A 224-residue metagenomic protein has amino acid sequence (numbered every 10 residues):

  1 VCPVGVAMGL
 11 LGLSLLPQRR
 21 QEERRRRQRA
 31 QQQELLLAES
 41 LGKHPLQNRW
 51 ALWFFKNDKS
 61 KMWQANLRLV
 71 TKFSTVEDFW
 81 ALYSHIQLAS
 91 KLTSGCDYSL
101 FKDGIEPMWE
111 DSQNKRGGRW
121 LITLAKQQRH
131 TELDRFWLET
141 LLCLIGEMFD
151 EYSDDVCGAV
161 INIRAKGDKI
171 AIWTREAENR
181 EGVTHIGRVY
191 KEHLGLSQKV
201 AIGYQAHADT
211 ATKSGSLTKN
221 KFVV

Functional and structural regions predicted by a protein language model:
C2-L37, L41-Q47, L194-S197, D209-V224: Long, polar low-complexity intrinsically disordered regions
K43-Q64: Short aromatic-glycine-(Arg/Gly/Cys) micro-motifs in beta-strand/loop hairpins
P45-Q47, A65-R68, S74-E77, T93-C96 (+3 more regions): Eukaryote-biased feature marking scaffold/signaling PDZ-domain proteins and nuclear chromatin regulators
F54-K56, S74-E77, Y83, G104 (+4 more regions): Residues that form ligand- and interface-recognition hot spots within folded domains
Q64-A89, I122: Extended catalytic/binding region for NAD+/ADP-ribose chemistry, centered on the ART fold
C96-K115, V160-A165, K169: Short, structured protein-protein interaction patches enriched in aromatics and acidic/basic residues, typified by
R116-K126: Short glycine-/aliphatic-rich beta-strand segments at the starts of folded cytosolic domains
R129, L133-V224: Intrinsically disordered, low-complexity, Lys/Arg-biased terminal tails
